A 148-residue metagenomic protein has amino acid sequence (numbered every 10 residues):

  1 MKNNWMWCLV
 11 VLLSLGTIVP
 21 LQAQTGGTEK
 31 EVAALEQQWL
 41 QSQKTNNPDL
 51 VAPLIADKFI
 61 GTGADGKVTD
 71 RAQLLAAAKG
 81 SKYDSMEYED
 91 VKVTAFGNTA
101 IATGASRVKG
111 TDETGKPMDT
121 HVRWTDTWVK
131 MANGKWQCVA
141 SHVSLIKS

Functional and structural regions predicted by a protein language model:
M1-L9: Bacterial N-terminal signal peptides that target proteins for export
N4, L15, A23-G26: A detector of low-complexity, intrinsically disordered, Ser/Thr/Gly/Pro/Ala-rich segments
C8-P20: Bacterial N-terminal signal peptides
Q22-S148: A beta-strand edge to alpha-helix "cap/lid" segment located at domain peripheries
